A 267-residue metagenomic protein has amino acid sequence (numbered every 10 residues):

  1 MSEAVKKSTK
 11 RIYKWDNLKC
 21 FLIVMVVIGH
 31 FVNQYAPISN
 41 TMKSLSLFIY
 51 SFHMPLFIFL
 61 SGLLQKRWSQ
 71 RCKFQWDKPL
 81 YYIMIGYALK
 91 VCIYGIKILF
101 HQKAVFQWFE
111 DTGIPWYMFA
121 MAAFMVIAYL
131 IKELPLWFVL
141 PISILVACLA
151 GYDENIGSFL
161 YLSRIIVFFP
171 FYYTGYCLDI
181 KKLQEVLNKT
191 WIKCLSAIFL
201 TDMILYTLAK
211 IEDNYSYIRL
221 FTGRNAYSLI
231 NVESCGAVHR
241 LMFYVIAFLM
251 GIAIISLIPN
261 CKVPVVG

Functional and structural regions predicted by a protein language model:
M1-G267: Alpha-helical transmembrane segments and their immediate juxtamembrane cytosolic regions
